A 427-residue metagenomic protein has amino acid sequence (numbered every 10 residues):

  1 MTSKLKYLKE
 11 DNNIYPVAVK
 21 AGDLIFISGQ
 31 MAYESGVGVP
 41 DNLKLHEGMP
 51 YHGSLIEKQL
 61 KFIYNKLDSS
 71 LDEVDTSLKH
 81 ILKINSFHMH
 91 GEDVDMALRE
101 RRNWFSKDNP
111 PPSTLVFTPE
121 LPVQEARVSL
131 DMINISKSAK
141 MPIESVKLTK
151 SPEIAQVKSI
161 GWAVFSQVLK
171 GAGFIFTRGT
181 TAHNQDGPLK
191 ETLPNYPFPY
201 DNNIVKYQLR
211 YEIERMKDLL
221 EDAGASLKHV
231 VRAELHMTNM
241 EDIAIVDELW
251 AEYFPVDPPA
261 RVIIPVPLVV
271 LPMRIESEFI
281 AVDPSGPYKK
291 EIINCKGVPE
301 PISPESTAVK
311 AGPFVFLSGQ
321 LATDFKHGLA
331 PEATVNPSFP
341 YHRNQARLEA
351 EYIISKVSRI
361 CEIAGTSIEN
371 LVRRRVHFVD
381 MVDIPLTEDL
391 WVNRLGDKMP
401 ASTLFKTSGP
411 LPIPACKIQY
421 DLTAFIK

Functional and structural regions predicted by a protein language model:
M1-N65, S69-R232, M237-S355, R359-V372 (+1 more regions): N-terminal presequence-like segments and the immediate start of the first folded domain
